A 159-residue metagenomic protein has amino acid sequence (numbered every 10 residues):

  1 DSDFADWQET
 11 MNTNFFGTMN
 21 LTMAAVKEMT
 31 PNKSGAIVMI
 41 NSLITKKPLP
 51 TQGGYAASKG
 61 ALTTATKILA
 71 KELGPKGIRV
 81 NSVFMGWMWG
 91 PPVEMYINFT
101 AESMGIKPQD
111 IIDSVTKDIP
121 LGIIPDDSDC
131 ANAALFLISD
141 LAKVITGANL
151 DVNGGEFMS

Functional and structural regions predicted by a protein language model:
D1-Q8, V115: Substrate-binding pocket helix/loop in short-chain dehydrogenase/reductase
S2, P48-A56, I68, Y96: Active-site loop-to-helix junction immediately N-terminal to the catalytic Tyr of the SDR YXXXK motif in Rossmann-fold
T22, S58, T66: Active-site helix of classical SDR
S42: Residue(s) in the substrate-gating loop at a strand-loop-helix junction that position the organic substrate next
K47, L135, T146-S159: Short C-terminal tail/terminal secondary-structure segment of NAD(P)H-dependent dehydrogenase/reductase domains
K47-G53, P75-K76, G122, D140: Active-site loop immediately N-terminal to the catalytic Tyr-X3-Lys motif of short-chain dehydrogenase/reductase
G74, R79, I145-G147: Short, small/polar-rich loop/turn modules that mediate ligand/substrate recognition or access, typified
